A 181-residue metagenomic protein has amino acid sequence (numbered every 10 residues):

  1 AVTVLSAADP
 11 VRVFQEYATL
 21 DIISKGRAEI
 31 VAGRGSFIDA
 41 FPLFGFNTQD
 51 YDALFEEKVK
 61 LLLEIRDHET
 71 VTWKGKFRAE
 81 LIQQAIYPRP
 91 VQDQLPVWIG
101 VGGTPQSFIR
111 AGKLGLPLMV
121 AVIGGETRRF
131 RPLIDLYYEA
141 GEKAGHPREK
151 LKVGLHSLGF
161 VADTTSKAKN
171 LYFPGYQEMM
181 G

Functional and structural regions predicted by a protein language model:
A1-G181: Active-site-adjacent structural elements that line small-molecule/cofactor binding pockets in enzymes
